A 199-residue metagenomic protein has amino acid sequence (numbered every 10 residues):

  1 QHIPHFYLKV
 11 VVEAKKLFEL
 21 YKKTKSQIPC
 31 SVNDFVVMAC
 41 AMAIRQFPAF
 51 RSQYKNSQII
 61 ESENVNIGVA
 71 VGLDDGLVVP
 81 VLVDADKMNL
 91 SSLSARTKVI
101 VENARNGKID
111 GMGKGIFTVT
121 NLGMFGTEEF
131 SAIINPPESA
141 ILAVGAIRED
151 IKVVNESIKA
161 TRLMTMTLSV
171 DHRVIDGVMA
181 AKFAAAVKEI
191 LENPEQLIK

Functional and structural regions predicted by a protein language model:
Q1-K199: C-terminal catalytic/motor cores of large multi-domain enzyme assemblies
